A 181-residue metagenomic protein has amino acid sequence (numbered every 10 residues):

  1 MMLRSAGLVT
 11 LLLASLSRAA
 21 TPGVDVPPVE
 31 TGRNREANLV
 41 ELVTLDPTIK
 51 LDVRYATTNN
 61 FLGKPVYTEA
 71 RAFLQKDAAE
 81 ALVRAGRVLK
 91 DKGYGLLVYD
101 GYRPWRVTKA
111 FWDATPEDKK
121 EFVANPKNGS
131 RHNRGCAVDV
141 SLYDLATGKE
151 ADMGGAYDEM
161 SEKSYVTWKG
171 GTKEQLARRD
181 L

Functional and structural regions predicted by a protein language model:
M1-G7: Bacterial N-terminal signal peptides that target proteins for export
L8-L11, E36: Intrinsically disordered, low-complexity, compositionally biased regions/tails
T10-A19: Hydrophobic h-region of N-terminal signal peptides that target proteins for export in Gram-negative bacteria
A19-G101, A114-L181: Extracytoplasmic cell-surface/polysaccharide-interacting catalytic and binding patches
P104: Segments that shape or occlude catalytic/ligand-binding pockets
V107: Short, well-ordered surface patches within globular domains
